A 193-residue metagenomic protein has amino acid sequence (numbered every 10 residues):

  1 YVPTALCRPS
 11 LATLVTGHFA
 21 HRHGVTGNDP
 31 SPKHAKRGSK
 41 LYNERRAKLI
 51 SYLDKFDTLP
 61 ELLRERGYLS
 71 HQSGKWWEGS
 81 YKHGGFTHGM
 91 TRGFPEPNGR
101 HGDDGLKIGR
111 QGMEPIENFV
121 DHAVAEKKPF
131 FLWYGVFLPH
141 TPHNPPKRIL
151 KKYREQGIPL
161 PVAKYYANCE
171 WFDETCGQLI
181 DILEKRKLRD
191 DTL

Functional and structural regions predicted by a protein language model:
Y1-L193: Formylglycine-dependent sulfatase
